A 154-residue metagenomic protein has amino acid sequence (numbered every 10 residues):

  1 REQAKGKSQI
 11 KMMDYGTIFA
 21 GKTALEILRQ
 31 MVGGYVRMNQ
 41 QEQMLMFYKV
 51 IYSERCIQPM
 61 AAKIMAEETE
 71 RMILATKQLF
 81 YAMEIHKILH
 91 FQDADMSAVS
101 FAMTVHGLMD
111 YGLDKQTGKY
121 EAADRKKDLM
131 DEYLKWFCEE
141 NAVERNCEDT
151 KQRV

Functional and structural regions predicted by a protein language model:
R1-K5, N39, T104, M109-Y111: Feature detects amphipathic, helix-rich regulatory segments
R1-M31: Amphipathic alpha-helical linker/stalk segments
M12-F19, K49-E54, K115-K119: Short linear capping/connector segments at secondary-structure termini
I18, V32-Q40, Y48-C56, E132-F137: Helix-loop "lid/cap" segments that line or gate small-molecule binding pockets
K22, E26, M38, E42-M46 (+3 more regions): Amphipathic alpha-helical packing segments from all-alpha helical-bundle domains
E26, Q30-G34, Q78-I85, M103-V154: C-terminal peripheral helix-coil segments that are non-catalytic and often amphipathic
Q92: Beta-hairpin "wing" of winged helix-turn-helix
